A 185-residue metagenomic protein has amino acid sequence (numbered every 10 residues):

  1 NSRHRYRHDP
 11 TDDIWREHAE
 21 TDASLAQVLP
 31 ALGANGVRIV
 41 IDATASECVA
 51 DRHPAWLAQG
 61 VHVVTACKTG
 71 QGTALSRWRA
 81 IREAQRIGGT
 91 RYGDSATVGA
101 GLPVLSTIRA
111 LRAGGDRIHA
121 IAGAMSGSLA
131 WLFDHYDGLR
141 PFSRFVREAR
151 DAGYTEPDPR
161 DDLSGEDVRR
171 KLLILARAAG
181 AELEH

Functional and structural regions predicted by a protein language model:
N1-A58: N-terminal glycine-/serine-/threonine-rich beta1-alpha1-beta2 phosphate-ribose binding loop of Rossmann-like
S2-H8, L75-W78, P103-R109, F133-D137: Short acidic, glycine/serine/threonine-rich loops at helix termini
D22, A34, E47, L75 (+5 more regions): Electropositive phosphate-/nucleotide-binding environments in soluble metabolic enzymes
I41-A43, A66-G70, G93-T97, I121-G123 (+2 more regions): Glycine- and other small-residue-rich loops at beta-strand/loop junctions that grip anionic moieties
T44-Q59, C67-A96, A100-L111: Rossmann-fold NAD(P)-binding glycine/threonine-rich loop
Q59-V63, G127: Glycine-enriched alpha-helix->loop->beta-strand junction motifs that scaffold or abut catalytic
H62, R91, T155: Residue-level detector of anion-binding/catalytic polar loops
T107-R170, L175, A179: Conserved anion/nucleotide-ligand pocket segment
